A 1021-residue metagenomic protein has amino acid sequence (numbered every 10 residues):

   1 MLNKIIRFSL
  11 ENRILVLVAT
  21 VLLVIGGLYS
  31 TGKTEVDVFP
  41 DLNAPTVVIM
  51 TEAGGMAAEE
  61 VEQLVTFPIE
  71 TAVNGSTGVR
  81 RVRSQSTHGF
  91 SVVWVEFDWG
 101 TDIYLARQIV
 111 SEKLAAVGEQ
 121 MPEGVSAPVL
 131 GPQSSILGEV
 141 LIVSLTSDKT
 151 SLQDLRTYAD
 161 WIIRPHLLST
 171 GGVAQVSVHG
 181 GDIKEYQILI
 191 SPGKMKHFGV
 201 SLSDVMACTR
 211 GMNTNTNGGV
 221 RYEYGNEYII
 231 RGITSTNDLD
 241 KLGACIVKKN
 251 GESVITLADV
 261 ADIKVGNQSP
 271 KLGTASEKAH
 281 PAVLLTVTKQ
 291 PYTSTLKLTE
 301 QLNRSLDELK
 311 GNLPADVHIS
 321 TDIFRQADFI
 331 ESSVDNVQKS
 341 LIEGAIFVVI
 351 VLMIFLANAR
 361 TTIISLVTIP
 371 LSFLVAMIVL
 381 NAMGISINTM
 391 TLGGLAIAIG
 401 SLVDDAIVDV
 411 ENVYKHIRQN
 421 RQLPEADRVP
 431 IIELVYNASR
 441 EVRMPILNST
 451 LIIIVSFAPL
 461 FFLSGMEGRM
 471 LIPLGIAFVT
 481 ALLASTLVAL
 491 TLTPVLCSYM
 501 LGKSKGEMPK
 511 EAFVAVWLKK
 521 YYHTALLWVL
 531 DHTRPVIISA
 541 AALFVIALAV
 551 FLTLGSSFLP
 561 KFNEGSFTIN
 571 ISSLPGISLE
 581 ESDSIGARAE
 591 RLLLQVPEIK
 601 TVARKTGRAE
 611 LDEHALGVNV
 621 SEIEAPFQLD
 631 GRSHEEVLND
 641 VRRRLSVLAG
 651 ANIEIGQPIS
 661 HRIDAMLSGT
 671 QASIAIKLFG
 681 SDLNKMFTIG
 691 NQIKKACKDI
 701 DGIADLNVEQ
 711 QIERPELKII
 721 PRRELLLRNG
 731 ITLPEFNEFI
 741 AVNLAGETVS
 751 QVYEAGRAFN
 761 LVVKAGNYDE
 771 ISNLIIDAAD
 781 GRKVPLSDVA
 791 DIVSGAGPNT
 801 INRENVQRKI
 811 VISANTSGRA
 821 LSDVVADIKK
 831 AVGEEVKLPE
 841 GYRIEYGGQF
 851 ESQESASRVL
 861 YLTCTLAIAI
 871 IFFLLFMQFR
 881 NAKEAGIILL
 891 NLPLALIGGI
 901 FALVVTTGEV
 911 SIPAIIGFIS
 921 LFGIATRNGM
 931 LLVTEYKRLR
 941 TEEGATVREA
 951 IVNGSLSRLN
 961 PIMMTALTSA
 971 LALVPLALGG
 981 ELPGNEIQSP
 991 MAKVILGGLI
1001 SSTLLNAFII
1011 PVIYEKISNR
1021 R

Functional and structural regions predicted by a protein language model:
M1-A345, I387, R469, R642 (+6 more regions): Membrane-proximal extracytoplasmic
M1-L17, K415-Y436, M466, I472 (+7 more regions): Interfacial helix-loop-helix hairpins and adjacent transmembrane helices of multi-pass alpha-helical membrane proteins
L2-V36, R440-V442, P509-P560, K600 (+5 more regions): Signature of alpha-helical transmembrane segments and their immediate interfacial
N3, R7-I14, P291-S294, D328-N388 (+6 more regions): Interfacial segments of transmembrane alpha-helices in multi-pass membrane proteins
N312, I330-K339, F355-A357, I385-N448 (+5 more regions): Cytosolic juxtamembrane regions of multi-pass inner-membrane proteins
R325-Q326, R644-R1020: C-terminal transmembrane helical bundles of large multi-pass transporters and their helix-start/helix-kink determinants
I399-Y414, R443-F462, R469-P509, I623 (+6 more regions): Transmembrane alpha-helices and their membrane-interface boundaries in multi-pass membrane transporters and channels
P535, A540-R644, S681, Q692-A696 (+1 more regions): Juxtamembrane segments of multi-pass membrane proteins
